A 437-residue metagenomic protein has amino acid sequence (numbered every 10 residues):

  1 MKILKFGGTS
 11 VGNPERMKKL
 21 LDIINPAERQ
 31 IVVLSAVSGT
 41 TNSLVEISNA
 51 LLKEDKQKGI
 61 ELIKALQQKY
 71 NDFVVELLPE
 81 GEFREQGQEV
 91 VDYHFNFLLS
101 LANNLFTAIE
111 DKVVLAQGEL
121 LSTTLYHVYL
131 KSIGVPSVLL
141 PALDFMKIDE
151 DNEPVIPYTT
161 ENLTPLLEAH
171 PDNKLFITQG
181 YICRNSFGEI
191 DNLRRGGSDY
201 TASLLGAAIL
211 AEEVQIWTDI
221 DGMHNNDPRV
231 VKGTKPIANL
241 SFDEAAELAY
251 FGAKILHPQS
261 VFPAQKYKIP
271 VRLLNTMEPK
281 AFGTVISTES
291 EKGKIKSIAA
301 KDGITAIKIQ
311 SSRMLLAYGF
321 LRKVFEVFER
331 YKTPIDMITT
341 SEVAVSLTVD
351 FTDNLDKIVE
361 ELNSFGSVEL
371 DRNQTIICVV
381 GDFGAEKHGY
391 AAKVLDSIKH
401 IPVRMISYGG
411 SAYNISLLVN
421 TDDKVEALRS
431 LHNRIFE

Functional and structural regions predicted by a protein language model:
M1-L256, V261, N420: Nucleotide/pyrophosphate-binding catalytic subdomain
I3, S10, V32, T178 (+11 more regions): Structured core elements
G8-T9, V37-S38, I182-C183, S198 (+9 more regions): Short, glycine-/Ser/Thr-/acidic-enriched flexible segments
E28, V135, I269, T333 (+1 more regions): Short phosphate-binding/catalytic loops that engage adenosine nucleotides
S241-Q310: A conserved active-site cap/scaffold subdomain adjacent to cofactor or substrate pockets
T284-E437: A conserved regulatory-domain signal marking ACT and ACT-like small-molecule sensing domains and adjacent regulatory
